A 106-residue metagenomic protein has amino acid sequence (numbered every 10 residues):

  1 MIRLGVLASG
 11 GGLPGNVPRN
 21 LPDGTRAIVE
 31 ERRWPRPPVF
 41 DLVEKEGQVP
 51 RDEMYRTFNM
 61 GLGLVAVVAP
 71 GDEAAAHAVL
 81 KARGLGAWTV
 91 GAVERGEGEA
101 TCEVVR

Functional and structural regions predicted by a protein language model:
M1-R106: Glycine-/charge-enriched secondary-structure boundary and capping motifs
